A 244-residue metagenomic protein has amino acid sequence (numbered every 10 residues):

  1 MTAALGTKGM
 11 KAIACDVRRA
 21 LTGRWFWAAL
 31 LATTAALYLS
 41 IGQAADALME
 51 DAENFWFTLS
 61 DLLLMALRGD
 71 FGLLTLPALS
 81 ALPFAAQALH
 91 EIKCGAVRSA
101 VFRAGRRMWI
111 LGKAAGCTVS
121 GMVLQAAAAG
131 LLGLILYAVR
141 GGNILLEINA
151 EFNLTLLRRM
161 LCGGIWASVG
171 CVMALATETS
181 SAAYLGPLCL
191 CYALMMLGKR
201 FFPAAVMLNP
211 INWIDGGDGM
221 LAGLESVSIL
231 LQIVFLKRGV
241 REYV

Functional and structural regions predicted by a protein language model:
M1-T33: Aromatic- and glycine-rich beta-strand/loop motifs that create alpha-glucan
T2-A3, E225-V244: Junction motif at the cytosolic side of a transmembrane helix
R19, L89, V101, A174-L175: Helix-capping/transition residues at the boundaries of transmembrane alpha-helices and the short helical linkers
W25, G105-R107, L111, T179-Y184: Membrane-helix interface segments
F26, T34-A86, L111-T177, W213-G223: Secretory targeting signals
A29-A35, S180-L194, N209-I211, S228: Central hydrophobic cores of alpha-helical transmembrane segments in multi-pass integral membrane proteins
A86-V119: Helix-loop-helix units of permease transmembrane domains in multi-pass membrane transporters, especially ABC
G198-G219: Extracellular/periplasmic helix-loop-helix junctions in multi-pass membrane proteins
